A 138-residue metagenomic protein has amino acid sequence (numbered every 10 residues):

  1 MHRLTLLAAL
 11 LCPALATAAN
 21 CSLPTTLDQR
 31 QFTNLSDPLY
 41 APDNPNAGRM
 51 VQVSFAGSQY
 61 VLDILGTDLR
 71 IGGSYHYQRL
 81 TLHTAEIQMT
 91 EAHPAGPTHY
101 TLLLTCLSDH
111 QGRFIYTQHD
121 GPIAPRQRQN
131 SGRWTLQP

Functional and structural regions predicted by a protein language model:
M1-L4: Positively charged n-region of N-terminal signal peptides that target proteins for export
A9-A18: Hydrophobic h-region of N-terminal signal peptides that target proteins for export in Gram-negative bacteria
A19-A47, Y75: Tryptophan-anchored aromatic micro-motifs
T26-T33, G57-V61, L82-M89, Q111-R113: Short, hydrophobic/aromatic-rich segments at coil-to-beta transitions
P42-L80, G112-P122: N-terminal glycine/threonine-rich, aromatic-flanked beta-hairpin/loop signature
E86-P138: Beta-sheet ligand-binding and adhesion/scaffold domains
